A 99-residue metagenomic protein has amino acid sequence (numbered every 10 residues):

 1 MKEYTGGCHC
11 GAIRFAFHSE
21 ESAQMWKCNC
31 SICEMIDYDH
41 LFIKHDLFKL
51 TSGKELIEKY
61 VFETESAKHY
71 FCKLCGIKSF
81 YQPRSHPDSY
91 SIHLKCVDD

Functional and structural regions predicted by a protein language model:
M1-G7, A12-D99: A short Gly-Trp-Pro
